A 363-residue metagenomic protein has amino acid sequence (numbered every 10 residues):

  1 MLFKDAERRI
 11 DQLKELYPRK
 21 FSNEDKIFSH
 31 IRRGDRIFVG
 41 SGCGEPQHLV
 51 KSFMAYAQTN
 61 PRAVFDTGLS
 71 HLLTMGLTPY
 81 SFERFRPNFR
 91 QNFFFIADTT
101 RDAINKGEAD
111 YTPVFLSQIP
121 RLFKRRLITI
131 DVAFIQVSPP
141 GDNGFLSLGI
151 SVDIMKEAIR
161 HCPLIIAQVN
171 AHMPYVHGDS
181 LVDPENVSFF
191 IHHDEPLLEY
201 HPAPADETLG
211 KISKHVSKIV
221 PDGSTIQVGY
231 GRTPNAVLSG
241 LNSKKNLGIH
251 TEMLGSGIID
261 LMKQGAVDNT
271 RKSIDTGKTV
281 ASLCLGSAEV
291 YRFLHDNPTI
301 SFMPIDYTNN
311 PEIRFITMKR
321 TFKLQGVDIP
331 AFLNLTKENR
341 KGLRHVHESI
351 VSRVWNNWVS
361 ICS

Functional and structural regions predicted by a protein language model:
M1-S363: Conserved alpha/beta enzyme-core scaffold
